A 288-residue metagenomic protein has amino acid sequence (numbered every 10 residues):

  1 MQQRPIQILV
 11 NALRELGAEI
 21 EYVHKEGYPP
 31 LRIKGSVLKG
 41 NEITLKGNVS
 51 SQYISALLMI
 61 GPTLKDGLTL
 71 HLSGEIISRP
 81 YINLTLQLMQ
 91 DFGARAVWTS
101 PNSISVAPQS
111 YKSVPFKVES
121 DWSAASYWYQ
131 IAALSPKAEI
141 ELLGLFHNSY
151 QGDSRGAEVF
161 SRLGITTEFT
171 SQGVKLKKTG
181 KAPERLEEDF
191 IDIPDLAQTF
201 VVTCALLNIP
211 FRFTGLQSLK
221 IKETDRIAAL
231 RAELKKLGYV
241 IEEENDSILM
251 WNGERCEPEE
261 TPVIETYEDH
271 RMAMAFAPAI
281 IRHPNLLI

Functional and structural regions predicted by a protein language model:
M1-I288: Short, structured segments at the rim of ligand-binding sites
